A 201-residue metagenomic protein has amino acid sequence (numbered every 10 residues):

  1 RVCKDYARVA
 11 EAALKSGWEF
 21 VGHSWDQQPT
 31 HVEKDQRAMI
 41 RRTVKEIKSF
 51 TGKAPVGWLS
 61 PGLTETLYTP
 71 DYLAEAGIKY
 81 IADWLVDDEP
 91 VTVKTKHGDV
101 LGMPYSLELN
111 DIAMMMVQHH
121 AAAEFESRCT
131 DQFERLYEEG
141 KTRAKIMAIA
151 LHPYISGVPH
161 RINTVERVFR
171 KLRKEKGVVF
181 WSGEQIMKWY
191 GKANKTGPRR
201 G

Functional and structural regions predicted by a protein language model:
R1-L67, K96-G98, P104-V117, A148 (+1 more regions): Metal-dependent polysaccharide deacetylase catalytic core of the NodB/CE4 family, i.e., the active-site-bearing domain
Y6-R8, L67-P70, T92-V93, V158 (+1 more regions): Short, solvent-exposed polar/charged micro-motifs at secondary-structure junctions
A7-E11, R37-V44, P70, T130-Y137 (+1 more regions): Generic structural signal for well-ordered alpha-helices, preferentially at hydrophobic/aromatic core positions
L14, A74, R173-K174: Anion (oxyanion) recognition and catalysis
W25, S60, L85, E184-Q185: Proline- and acidic/polar-enriched loop/turn elements at helix boundaries
E33-R41, H119-T130, P159-I162, E166: Non-membrane alpha-helical structural segments and their capping/turn regions in soluble enzymes
K45-S49, K53-R143, G197-R199: Active-site-adjacent pocket scaffolds in enzyme catalytic domains
Y80, T130-G201: C-terminal domain-boundary segment and adjacent tail
